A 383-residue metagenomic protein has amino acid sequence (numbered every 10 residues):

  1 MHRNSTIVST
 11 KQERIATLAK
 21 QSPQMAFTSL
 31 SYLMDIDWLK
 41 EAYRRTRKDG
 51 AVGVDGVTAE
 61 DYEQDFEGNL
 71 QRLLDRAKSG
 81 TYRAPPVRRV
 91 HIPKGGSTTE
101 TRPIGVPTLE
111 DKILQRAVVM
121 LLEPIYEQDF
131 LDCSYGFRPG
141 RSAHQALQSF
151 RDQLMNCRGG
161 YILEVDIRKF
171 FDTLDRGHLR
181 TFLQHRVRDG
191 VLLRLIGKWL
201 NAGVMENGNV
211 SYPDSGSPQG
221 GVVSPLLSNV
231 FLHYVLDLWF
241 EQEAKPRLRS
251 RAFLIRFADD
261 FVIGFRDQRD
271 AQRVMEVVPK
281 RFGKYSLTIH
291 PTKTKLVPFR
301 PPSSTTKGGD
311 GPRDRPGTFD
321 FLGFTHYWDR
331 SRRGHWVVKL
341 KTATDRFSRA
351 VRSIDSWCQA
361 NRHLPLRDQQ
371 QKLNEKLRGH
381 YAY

Functional and structural regions predicted by a protein language model:
M1-Y383: Non-catalytic terminal/accessory segments
